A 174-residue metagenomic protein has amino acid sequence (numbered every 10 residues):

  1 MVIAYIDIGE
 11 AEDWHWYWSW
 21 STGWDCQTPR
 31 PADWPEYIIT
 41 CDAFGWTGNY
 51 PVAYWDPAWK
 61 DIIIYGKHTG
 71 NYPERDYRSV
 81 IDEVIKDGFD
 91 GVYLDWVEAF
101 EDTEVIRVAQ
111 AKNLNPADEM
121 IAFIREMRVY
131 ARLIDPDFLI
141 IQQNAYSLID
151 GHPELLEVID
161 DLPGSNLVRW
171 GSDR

Functional and structural regions predicted by a protein language model:
M1-R174: Glycan-processing catalytic domains of CAZymes
